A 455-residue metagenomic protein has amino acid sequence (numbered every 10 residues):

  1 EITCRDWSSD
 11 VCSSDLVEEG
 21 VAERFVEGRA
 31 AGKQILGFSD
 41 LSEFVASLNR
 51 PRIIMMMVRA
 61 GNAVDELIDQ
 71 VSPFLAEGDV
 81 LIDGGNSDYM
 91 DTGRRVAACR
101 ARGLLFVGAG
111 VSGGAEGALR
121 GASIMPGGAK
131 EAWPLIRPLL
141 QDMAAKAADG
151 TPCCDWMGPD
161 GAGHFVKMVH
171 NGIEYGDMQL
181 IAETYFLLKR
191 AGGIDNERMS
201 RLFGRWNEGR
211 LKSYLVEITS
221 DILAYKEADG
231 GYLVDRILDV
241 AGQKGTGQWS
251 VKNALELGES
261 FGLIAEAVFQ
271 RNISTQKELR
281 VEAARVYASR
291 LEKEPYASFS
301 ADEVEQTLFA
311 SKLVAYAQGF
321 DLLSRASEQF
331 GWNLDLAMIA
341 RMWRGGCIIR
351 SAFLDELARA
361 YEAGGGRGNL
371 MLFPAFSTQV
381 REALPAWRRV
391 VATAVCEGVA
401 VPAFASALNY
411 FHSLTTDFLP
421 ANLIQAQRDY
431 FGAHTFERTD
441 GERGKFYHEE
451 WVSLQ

Functional and structural regions predicted by a protein language model:
E1-W7, V11: Single conserved hydrophobic/aromatic residue that forms the stacking wall/gate of nucleotide- or nucleobase-binding
S9-I53, M57-L75, R94-R102, V390: Conserved N-terminal Rossmann-fold NAD(P) cofactor-binding segment
C12, G37, L105-V107, F261 (+1 more regions): Hydrophobic beta-strand scaffold residues
V64-D69, I82-D83, S87-S200, E208-R236 (+1 more regions): Rossmann-fold dinucleotide-binding core
D79: Glycine-centered, small-residue-biased loops immediately flanking beta-strands in adenine/cofactor-binding cores
H164, K189, I194-E197, R201 (+2 more regions): Interdomain hinge/lid region at the active-site interface of Rossmann-like NAD(P)-dependent oxidoreductases
R205-W206, E328-E362: Small-residue-rich helix-loop
R381, A386-Q455: C-terminal amphipathic alpha-helical interaction region
